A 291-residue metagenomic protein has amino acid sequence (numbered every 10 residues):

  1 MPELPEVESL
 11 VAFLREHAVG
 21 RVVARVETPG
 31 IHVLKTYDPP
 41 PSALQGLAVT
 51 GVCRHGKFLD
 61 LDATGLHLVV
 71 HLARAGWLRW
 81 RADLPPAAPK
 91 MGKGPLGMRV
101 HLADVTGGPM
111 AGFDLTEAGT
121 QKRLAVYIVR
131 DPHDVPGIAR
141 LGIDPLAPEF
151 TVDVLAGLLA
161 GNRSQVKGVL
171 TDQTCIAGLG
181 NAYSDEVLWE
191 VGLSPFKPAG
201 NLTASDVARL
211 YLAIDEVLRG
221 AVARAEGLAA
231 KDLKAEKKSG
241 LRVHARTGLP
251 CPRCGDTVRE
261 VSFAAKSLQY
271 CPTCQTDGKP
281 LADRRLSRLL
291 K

Functional and structural regions predicted by a protein language model:
M1-L4, P145, E149, T203-Y211: Generic detection of long, well-ordered alpha-helical segments
M1-T116, T120-L124, K266-Y270, Q275-K291: A cross-family signal for N-terminal binding/gating loops and helix N-caps that shape access to the active site
V22-P39, C53, L78, V154-K291: Basic, nucleic-acid-binding surfaces and adjacent catalytic neighborhoods in DNA/RNA-processing proteins
L68-E190, P198: Phosphate/anion-contacting hairpin/loop surfaces
